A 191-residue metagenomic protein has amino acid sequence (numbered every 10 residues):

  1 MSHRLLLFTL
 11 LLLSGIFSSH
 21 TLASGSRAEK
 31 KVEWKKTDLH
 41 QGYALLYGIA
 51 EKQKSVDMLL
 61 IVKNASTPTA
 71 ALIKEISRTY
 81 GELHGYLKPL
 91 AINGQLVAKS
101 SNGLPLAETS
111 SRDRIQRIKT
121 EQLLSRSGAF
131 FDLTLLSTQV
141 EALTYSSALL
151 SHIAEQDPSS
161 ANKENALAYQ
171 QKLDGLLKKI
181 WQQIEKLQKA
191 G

Functional and structural regions predicted by a protein language model:
M1-L7: Bacterial N-terminal signal peptides that target proteins for export
F8-I16: Bacterial N-terminal signal peptides
L22-G191: His/Met- and acidic-residue-enriched segments that coordinate or traffic transition-metal cofactors and support
